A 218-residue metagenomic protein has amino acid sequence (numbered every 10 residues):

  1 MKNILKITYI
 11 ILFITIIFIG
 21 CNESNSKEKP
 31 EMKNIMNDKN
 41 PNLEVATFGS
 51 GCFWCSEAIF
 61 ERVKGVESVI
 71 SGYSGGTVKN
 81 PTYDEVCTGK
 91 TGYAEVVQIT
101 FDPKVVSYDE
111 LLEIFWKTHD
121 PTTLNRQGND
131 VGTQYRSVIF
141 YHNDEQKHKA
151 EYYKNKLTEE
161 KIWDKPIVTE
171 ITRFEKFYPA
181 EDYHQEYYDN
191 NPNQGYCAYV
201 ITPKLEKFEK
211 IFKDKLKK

Functional and structural regions predicted by a protein language model:
M1-Y9: Bacterial N-terminal signal peptides that target proteins for export
L5, I19-K218: Flexible coil/turn and secondary-structure edge motifs
T8-I19: Bacterial N-terminal signal peptides
